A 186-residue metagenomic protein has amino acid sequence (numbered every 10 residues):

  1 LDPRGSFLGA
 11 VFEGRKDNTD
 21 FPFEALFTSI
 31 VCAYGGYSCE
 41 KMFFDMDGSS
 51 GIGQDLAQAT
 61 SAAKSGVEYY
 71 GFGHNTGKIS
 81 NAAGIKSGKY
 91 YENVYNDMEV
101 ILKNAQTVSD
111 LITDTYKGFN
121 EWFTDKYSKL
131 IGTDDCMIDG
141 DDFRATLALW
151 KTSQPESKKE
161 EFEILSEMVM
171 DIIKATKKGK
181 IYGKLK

Functional and structural regions predicted by a protein language model:
L1-K186: Soluble catalytic regions of large protease machineries
